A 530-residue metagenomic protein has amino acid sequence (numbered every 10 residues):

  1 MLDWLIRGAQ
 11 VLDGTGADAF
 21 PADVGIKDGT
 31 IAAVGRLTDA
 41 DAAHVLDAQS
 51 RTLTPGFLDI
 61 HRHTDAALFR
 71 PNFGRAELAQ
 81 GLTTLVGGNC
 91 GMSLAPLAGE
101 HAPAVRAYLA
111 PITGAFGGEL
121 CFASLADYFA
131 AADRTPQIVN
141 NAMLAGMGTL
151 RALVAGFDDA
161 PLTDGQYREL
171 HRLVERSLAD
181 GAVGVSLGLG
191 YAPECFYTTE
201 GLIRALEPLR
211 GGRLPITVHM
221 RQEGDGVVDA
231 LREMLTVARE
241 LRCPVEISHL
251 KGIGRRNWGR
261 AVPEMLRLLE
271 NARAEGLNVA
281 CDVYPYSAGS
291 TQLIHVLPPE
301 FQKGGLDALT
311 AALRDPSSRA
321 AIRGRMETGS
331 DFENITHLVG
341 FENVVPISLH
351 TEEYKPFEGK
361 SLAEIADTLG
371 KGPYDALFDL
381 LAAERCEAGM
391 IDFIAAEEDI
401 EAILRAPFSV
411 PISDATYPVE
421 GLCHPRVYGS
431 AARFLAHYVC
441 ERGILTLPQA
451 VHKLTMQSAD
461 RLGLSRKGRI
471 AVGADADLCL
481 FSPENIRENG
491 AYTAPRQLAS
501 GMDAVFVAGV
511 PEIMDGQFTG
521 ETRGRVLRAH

Functional and structural regions predicted by a protein language model:
M1-G56, A491: Histidine-rich, glycine-flanked metal-binding segment
L2-R7, D39-G88, V507: Replace "His-x-His-based motif
A9, G29, S50, H61 (+12 more regions): Divalent metal-coordination and catalytic microenvironments
V11-D23, A363, A388-I394, I400 (+2 more regions): Acidic, glycine-enriched loop/beta-strand segments at the rims of small-molecule binding/catalytic pockets
A66-L144, T163-D180, I203-G211: Alpha-helical scaffold segments that flank or form the walls of functional sites
Y128, A132, Q137-D164, L170-Y191 (+3 more regions): Active-site neighborhoods of metal-dependent hydrolases
R176-M234: Divalent metal-binding pocket/active-site signature
D315, A402-F408, S413-D414, Y428 (+1 more regions): C-terminal cap of metal-dependent C-N hydrolases
